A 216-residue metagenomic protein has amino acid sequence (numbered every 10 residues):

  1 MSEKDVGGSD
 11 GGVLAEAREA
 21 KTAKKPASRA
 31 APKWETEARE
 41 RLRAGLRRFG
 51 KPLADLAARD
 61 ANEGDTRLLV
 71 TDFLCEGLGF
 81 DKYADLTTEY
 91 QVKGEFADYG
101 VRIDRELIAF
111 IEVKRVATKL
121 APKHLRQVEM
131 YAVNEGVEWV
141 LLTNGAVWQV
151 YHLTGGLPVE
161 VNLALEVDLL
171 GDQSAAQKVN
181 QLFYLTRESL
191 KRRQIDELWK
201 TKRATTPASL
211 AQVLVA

Functional and structural regions predicted by a protein language model:
S2-W139, V150-A216: A short, conserved, highly charged catalytic patch centered on acidic carboxylates
